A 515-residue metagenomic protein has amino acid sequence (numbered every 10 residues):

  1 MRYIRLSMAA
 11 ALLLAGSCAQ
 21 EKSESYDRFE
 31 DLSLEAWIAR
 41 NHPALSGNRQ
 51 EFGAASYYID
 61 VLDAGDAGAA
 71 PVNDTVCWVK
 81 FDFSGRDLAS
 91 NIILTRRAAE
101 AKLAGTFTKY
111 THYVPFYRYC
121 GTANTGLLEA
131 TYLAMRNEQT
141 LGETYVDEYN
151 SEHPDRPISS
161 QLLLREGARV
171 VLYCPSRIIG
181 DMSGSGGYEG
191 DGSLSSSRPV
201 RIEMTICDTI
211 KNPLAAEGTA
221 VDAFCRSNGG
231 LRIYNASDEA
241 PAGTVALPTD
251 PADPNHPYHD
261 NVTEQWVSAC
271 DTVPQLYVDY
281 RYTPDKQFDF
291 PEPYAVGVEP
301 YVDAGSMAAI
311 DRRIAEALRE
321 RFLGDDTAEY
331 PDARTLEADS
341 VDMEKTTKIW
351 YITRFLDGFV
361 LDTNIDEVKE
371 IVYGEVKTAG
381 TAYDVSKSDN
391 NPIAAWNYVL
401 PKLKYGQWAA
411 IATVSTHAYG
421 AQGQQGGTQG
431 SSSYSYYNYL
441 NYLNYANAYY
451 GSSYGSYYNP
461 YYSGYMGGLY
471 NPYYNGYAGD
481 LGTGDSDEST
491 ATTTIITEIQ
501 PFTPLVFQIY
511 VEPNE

Functional and structural regions predicted by a protein language model:
M1-C18: Sec-dependent bacterial lipoprotein signal peptides
C18-E515: Cross-family detector of peptidyl-prolyl cis-trans isomerase
